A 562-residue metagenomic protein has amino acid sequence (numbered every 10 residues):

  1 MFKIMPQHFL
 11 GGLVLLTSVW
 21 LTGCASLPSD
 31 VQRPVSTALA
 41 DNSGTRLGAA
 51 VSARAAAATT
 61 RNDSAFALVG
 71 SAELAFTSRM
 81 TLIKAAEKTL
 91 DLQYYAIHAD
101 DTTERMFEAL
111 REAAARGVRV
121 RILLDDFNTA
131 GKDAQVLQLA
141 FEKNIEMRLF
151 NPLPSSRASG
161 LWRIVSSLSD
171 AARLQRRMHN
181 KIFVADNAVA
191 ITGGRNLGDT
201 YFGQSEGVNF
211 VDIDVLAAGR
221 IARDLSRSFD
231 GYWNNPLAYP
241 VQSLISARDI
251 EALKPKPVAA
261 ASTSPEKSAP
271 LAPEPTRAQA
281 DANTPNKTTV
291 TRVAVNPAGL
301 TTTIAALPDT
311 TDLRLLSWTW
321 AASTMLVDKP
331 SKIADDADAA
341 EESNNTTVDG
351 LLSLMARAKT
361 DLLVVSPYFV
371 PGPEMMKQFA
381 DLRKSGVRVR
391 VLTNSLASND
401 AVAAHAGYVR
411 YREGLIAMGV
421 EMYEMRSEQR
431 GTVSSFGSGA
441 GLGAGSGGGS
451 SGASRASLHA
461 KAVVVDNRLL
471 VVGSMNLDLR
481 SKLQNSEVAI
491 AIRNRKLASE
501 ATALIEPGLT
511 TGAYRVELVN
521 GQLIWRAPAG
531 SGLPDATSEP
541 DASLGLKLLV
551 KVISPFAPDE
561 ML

Functional and structural regions predicted by a protein language model:
F2, P6, L21-K181, A185-L562: Charged, low-complexity intrinsically disordered terminal segments
G11-T22: Bacterial N-terminal signal peptides
